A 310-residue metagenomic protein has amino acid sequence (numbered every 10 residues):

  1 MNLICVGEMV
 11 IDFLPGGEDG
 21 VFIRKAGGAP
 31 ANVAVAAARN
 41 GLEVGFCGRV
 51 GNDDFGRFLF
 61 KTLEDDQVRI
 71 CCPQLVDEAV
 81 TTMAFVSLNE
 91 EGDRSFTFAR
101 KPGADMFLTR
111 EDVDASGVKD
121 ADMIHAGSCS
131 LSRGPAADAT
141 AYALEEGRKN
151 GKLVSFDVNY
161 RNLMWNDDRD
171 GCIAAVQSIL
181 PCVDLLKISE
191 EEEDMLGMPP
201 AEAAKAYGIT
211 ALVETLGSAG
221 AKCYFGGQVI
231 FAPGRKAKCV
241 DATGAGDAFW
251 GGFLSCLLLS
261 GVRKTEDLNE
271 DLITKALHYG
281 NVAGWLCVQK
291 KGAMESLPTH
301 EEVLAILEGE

Functional and structural regions predicted by a protein language model:
M1-R69: Glycine-rich phosphate/adenosyl-contacting loop at the front of the ribokinase-like
M9, C129, V158, A248: Active-site metal-binding loops of divalent metal-dependent hydrolases
V35, M83-S87, G220-Y224: Short beta-strand scaffold segments in enzyme catalytic cores
E43-S128, A305-E310: Conserved N-terminal subdomain of the carbohydrate kinase-like
G117-K119, I179-L180, A206: A short, aliphatic-rich alpha-helical micro-motif
L131-E202, A219-G220: Conserved beta-alpha-beta core of the PfkB/ribokinase-like small-molecule kinase fold
E145-E146, P200-E310: Conserved phosphate-binding/catalytic region of the ribokinase-like
